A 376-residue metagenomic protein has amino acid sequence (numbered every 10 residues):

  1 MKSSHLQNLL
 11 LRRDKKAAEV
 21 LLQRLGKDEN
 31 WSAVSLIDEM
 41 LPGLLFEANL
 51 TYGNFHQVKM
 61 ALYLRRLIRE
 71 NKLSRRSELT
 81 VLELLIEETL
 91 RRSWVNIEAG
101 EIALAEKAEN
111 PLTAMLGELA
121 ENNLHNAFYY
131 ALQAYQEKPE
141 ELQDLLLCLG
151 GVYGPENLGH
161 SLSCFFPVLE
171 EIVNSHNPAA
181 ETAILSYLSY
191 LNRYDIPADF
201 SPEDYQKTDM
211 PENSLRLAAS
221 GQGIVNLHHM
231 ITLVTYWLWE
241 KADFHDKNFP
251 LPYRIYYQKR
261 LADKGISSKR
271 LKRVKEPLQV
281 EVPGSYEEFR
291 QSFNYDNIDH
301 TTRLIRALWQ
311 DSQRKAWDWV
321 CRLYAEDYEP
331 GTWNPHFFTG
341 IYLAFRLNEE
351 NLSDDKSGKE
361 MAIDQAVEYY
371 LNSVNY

Functional and structural regions predicted by a protein language model:
M1-Y376: Mature, well-folded catalytic/scaffold domains that follow N-terminal targeting or propeptide regions
